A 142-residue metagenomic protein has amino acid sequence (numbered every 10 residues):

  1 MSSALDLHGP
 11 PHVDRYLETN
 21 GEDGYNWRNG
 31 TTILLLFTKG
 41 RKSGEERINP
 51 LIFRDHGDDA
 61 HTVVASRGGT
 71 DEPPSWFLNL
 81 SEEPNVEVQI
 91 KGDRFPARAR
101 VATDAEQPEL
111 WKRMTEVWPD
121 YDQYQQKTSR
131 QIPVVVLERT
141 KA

Functional and structural regions predicted by a protein language model:
M1-P10, T38-G40, E45, N85-R94: N-terminal short leaders/motifs
M1-T32: Extreme N-terminal tail/first-helix region
R28-T31, Q125-S129: Short coil/turn segments at secondary-structure boundaries
G30-S66: Short beta-strand segments
I33, I132-V134: Short hydrophobic/aromatic beta-strand or adjacent loop that forms the aromatic wall/cage of a ligand/substrate-binding
H56-D58, D93, A142: Short strand-connecting beta-turns/loops that link adjacent beta-strands
S66-Y121, K127-Q131, R139: Short, structured beta-strand-loop surface elements
V136-A142: Hydrophobic secondary-structure block in the mid-to-C-terminal portion of proteins
